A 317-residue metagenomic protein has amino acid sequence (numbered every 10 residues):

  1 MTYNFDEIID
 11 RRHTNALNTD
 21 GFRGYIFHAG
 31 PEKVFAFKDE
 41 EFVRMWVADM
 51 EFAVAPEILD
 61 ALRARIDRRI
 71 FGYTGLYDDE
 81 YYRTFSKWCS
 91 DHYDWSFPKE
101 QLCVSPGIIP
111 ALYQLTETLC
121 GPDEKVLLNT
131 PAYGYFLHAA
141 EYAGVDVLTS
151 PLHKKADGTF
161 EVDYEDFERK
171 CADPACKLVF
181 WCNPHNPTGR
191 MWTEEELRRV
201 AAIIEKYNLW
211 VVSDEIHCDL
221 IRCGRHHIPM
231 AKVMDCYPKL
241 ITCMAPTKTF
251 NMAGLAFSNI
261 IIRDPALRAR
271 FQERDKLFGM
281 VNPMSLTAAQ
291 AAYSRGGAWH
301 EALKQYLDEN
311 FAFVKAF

Functional and structural regions predicted by a protein language model:
T2-F5, D10-G107, Q114, A292-R295: N-terminal small-domain helix-loop-helix segment of the aminotransferase-like
V43-M45, L127, L148, V212 (+2 more regions): Hydrophobic/aromatic beta-strand patches that form the interior of the parallel beta-sheet core in alpha/beta enzyme
A48-M50, N183-N186, K248: Short glycine-rich anion-binding loops that position phosphate/pyrophosphate groups of nucleotides and phosphorylated
E57, A61, T84, V162 (+7 more regions): Alpha-helical elements of Rossmann-like donor-binding domains used by nucleotide-donor carbohydrate transfer enzymes
I70-A202, D219-L220, H227-Y237, I241: Conserved core of the PLP fold type I
N183, V211-V212: Residue-level marker for buried hydrophobic side chains located in beta-strands that build the well-ordered beta-sheet
E215: Walker B catalytic acidic pair
K239-F317: PLP-dependent aminotransferase class I/II
